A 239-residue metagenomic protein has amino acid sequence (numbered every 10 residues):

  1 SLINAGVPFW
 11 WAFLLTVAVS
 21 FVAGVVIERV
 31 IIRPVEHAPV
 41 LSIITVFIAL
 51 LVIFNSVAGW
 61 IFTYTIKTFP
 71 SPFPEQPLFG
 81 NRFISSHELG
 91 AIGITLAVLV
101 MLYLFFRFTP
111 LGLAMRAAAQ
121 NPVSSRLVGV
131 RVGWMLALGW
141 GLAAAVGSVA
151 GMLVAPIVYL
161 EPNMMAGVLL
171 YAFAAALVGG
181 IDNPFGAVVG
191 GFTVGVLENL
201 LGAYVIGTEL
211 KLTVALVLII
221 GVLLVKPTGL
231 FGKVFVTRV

Functional and structural regions predicted by a protein language model:
S1, A5, V25-P34, V57 (+9 more regions): Membrane-interface helix caps of multi-pass small-molecule transporters
S1, V17-A23, I48-A58, I94-Y103 (+4 more regions): Hydrophobic core segments of alpha-helical transmembrane domains in multi-pass membrane transport and ion-translocation
V7-A18, W140-G147, G151-M152, I157-I219: Transmembrane alpha-helical segments in multi-pass inner-membrane proteins
V7-L50, V57, V189-V194, K226: Alpha-helical transmembrane segments within multi-pass membrane transporters and channels
F9-W10, L41, L111, V130 (+2 more regions): Membrane-helix interface/capping residues of multi-pass secondary transporters
I32-H37, E75, A114-L127, G202: Short amphipathic alpha-helical coupling elements at transmembrane boundaries
P34-F108, M135, A203-E209, T228 (+1 more regions): Transmembrane helix-bundle core of multi-pass membrane transporters and related energy-transducing complexes
F83-L160, P184-V189: Helix-loop-helix "hairpin" substructures at the membrane interface of multi-pass membrane proteins
